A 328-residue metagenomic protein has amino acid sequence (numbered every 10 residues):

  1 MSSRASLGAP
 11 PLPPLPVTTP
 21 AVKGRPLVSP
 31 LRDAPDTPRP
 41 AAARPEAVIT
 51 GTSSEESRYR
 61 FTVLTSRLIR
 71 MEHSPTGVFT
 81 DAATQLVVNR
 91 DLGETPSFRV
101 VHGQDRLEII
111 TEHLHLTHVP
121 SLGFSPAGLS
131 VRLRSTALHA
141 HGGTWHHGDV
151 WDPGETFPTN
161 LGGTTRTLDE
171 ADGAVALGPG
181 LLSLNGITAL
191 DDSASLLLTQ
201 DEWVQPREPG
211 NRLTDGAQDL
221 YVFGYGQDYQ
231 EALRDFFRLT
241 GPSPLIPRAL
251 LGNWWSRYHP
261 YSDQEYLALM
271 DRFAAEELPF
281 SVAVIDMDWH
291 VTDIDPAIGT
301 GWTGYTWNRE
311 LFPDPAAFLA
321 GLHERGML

Functional and structural regions predicted by a protein language model:
M1-L27: Actinobacteria-biased recognition of intrinsically disordered, low-complexity terminal regions
G24, S29-L31, L64-Q104: A low-complexity, Ser/Thr/Gly/Pro-enriched, surface-exposed linker/loop concept that marks segments flanking
G24-R44: Short, Gly/Pro- and small/polar-rich lid/capping loops
P38-P40, R44-R60, L64-R70: N-terminal-proximal low-complexity accessory segments that begin disordered and transition into the first
R60, L68-I69, E108, H115 (+6 more regions): Beta-sheet entry/capping signal
L86-L107, G148-L168, A297-F318: Aromatic/His-enriched, Gly/Pro-containing loop or helix-boundary segments that lie immediately adjacent to catalytic
V101-P247, R257-Y258, D263-Q264, M270-A275: Catalytic and substrate-binding clefts that recognize carbohydrates or anionic sugar/phosphate headgroups
P244-L328: Aromatic-lined carbohydrate-binding/catalytic grooves of carbohydrate-active enzymes
